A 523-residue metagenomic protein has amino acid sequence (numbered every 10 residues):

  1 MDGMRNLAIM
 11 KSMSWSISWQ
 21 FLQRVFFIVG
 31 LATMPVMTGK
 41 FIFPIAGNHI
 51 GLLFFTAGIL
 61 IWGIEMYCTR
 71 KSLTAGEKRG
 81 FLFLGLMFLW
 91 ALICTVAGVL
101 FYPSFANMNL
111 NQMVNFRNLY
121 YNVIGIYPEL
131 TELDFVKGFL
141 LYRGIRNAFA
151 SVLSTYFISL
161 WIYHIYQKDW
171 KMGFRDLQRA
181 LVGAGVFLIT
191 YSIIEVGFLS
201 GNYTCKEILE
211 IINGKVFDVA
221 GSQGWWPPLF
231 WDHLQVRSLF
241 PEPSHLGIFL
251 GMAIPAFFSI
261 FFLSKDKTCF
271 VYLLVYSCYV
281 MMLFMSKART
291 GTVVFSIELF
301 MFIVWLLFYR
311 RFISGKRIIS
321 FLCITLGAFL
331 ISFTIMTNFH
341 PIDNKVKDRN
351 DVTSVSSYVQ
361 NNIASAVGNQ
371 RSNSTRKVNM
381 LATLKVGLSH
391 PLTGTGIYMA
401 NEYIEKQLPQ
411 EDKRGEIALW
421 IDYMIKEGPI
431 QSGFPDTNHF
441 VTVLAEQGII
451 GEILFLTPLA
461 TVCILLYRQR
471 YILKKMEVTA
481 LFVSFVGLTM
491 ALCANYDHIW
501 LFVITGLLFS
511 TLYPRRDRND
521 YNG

Functional and structural regions predicted by a protein language model:
M1-P128, M172, S264-F270, G315-C323 (+2 more regions): Transmembrane signal-anchor hairpin modules in multi-pass inner-membrane enzymes, especially those that act on
F26-A32, F270-V280, I430, F434 (+3 more regions): Loop-to-helix entry and N-terminal half of a specific, functionally important transmembrane alpha helix in multi-pass
V36-K40, I126-F139, G221-L239, D422-V441: Juxtamembrane membrane-water interface segments that cap and precede transmembrane helices
L53, M108-H164: Aromatic-anchored transmembrane helix interface
F55-I61, F295-I303, R317, F455-L459 (+2 more regions): Transmembrane alpha-helices of multi-pass inner-membrane enzymes
I59, A148-I165, R175-Y309, V483-F485: Alpha-helical transmembrane segments of multi-pass inner-membrane proteins
L89, L100-P103, T190, V196-S200 (+4 more regions): A membrane-periplasm/extracellular boundary helix in multi-pass inner-membrane enzymes that assemble envelope glycans
A366-L381, K385-S389, T393-Q447: Long extracytoplasmic/lumenal interhelical loops at the membrane interface of multi-pass membrane proteins
